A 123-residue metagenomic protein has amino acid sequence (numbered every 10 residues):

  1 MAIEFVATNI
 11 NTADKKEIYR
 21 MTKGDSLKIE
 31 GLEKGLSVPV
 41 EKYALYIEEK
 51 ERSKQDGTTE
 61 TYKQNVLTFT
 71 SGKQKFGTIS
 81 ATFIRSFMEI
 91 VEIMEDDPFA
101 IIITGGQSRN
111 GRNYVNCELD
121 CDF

Functional and structural regions predicted by a protein language model:
M1-F69, N110, N116-F123: OB-fold ssDNA-binding interfaces and closely related basic DNA-contact patches used across DNA replication/repair
G31-E33, R85-T104: Short nucleic-acid-contacting surface segments enriched for D/E, G, S/T with interspersed K/R
K42, M94-C117: Flexible glycine-rich surface loops and low-complexity tracts that mediate binding to linear polymers
T70-Q74: Glycine-centered tight beta-turn/hairpin loop motif at sheet-sheet or coil-to-beta transitions
F76-F87: GIY-YIG-like beta-to-alpha core
